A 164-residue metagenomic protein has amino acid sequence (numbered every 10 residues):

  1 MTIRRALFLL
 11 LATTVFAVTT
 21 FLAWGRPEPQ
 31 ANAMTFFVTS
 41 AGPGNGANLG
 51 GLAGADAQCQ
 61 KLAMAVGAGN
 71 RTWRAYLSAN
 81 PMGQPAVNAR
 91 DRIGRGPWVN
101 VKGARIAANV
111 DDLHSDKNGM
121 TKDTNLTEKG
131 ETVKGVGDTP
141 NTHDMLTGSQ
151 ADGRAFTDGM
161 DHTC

Functional and structural regions predicted by a protein language model:
M1-L10: Bacterial N-terminal signal peptides that target proteins for export
L9-T20: Bacterial N-terminal signal peptides
L22-C164: Secreted/extracellular ectodomain signature
